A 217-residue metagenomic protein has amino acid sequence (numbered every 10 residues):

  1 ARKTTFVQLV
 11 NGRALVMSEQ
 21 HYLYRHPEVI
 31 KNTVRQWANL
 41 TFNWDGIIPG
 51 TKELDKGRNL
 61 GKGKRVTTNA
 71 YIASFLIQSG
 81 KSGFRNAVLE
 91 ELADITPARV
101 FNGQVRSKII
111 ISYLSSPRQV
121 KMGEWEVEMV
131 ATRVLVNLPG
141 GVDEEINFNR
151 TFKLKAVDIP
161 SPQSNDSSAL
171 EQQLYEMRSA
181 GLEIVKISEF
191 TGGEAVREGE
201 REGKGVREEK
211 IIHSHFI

Functional and structural regions predicted by a protein language model:
K3-T4, V10-M17, H21, I48-I217: Structured, amphipathic secondary-structure segments that form assembly/contact surfaces in multi-subunit
L9-L40: Short extracytoplasmic
N39-I47: Sec-exported extracytoplasmic/periplasmic mature domains
